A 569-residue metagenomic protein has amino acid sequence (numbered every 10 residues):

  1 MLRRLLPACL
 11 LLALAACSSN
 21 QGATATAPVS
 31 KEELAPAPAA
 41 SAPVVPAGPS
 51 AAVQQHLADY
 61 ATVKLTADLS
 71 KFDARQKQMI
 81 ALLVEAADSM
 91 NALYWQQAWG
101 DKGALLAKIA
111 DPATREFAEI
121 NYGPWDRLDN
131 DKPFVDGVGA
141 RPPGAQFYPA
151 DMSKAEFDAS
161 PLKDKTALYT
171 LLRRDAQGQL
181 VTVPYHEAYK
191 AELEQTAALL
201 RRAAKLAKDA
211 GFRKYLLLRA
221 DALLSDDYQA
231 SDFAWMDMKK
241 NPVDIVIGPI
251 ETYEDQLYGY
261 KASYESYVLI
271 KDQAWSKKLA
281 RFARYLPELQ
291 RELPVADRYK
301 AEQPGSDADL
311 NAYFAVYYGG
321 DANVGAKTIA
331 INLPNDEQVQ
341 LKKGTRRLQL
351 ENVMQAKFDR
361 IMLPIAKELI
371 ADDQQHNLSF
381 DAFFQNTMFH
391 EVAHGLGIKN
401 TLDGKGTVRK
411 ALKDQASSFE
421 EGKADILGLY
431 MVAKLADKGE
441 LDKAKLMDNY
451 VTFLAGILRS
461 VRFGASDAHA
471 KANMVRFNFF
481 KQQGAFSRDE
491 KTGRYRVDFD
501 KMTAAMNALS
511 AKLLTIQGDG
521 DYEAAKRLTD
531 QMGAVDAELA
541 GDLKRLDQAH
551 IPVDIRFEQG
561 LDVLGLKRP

Functional and structural regions predicted by a protein language model:
A13-A16: C-terminal motif of bacterial Sec signal peptides marking the signal peptidase cleavage site
S18-Q21: Bacterial signal peptide processing site
P36-Y215, R219: N-terminal helix-rich structural modules
Y185-Q375, S379: Contiguous, non-catalytic segments that form substrate-binding/exosite surfaces or channel walls
D209, S417-K434: An active-site-proximal "capping" alpha-helix that borders the catalytic cofactor pocket
Q385-K399, A424, L429: Active-site recognition of the HExxH zinc-binding catalytic motif
I398-G422: Post-HEXXH active-site segment of zinc metalloproteases
L429-R527, Q531: Long, well-structured alpha-helical subdomains associated with metal-dependent extracellular/ecto-lumenal hydrolases
